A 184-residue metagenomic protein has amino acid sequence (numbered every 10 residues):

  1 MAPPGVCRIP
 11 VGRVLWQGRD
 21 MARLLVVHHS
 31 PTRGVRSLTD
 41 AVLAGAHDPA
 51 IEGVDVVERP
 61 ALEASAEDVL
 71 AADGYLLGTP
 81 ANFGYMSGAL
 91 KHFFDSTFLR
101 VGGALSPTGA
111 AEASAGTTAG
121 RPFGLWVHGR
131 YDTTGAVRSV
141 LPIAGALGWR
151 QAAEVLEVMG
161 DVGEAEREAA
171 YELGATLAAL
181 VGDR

Functional and structural regions predicted by a protein language model:
L15-Q17, A71: Short, positively charged and aromatic/hydrophobic N-terminal segments
A22-H47: N-terminal beta1-alpha1 ligand-phosphate binding loop
T32-R33, V127-D132, E157-G163: Short histidine/acidic/glycine/proline-rich micro-motifs that form metal- and phosphate-coordinating active-site loops
D40-E52, F98-L99, G145-R150: Short helix-loop-beta junction
P49, R150-R184: Glycine-rich phosphate/pyrophosphate-binding loop and the adjoining helix
E52-E63: A short beta-strand-loop structural module common to alpha/beta enzyme folds
A61-R150: Helix-loop-strand module that forms the ligand-binding subsite of alpha/beta enzymes
